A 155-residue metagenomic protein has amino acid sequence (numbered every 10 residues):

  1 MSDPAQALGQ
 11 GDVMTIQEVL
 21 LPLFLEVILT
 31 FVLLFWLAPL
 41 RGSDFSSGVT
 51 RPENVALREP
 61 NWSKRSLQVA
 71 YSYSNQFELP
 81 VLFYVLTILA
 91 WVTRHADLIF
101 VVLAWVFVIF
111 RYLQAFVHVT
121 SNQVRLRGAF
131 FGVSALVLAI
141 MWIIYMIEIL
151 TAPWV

Functional and structural regions predicted by a protein language model:
M1-E18, P153-V155: Short, strongly hydrophobic alpha-helical membrane anchors
V19-L33: Alpha-helical transmembrane segments
L29-L34, Q114, L138: Alpha-helical transmembrane segments of multipass membrane proteins
F35, P39-A70: Cytosolic, membrane-interface loops and tails of multi-pass inner-membrane proteins
S74-L89: Core segments of transmembrane alpha-helices that mediate helix-helix packing or line hydrophobic substrate/ligand
V85-V108: Short alpha-helical packing/oligomerization segments
L113-V137: Interfacial loop-to-transmembrane junctions
I143-V155: Juxtamembrane boundary at the C-terminal end of a transmembrane helix
